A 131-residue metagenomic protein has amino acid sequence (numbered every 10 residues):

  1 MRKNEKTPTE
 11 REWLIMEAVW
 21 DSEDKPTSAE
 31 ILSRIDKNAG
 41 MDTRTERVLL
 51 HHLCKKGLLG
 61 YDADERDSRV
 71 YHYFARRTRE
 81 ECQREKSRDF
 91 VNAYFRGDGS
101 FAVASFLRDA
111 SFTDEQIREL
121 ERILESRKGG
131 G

Functional and structural regions predicted by a protein language model:
M1-E17, S22, T78-E81, R96 (+1 more regions): Short alpha-helical segments that sit at the start of domains
T7-R11, D64-E85: Short, cationic-aromatic polyanion-contact patches
T9-E17, A29, R44, L120: Short alpha-helical elements of helix-turn-helix
K25-I35: Short acidic, hydrophobic short linear motifs in intrinsically disordered regions
R47-H51: Short, hydrophobic-biased segments on the C-terminal half of alpha helices that form "recognition helices"
G57: Glycine-centered, phosphate/nucleic-acid-interacting loop/turn motifs that mediate DNA/RNA or nucleotide
Y61: Short beta-strand "wing" residues that participate in macromolecule-binding interfaces
R84-G129: Amphipathic alpha-helical dimerization/coiled-coil segments that flank or bridge DNA-binding/regulatory modules
